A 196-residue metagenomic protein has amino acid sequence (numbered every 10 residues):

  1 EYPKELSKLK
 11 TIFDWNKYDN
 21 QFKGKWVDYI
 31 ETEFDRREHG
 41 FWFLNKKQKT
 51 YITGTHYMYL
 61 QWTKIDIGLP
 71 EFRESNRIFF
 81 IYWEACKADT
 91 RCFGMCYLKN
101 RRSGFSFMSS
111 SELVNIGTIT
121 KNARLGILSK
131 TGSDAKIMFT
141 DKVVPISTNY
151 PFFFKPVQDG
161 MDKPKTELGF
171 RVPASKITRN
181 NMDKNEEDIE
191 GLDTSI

Functional and structural regions predicted by a protein language model:
E1-I196: Phosphate/NTP-binding elements of NTP-utilizing enzymes
